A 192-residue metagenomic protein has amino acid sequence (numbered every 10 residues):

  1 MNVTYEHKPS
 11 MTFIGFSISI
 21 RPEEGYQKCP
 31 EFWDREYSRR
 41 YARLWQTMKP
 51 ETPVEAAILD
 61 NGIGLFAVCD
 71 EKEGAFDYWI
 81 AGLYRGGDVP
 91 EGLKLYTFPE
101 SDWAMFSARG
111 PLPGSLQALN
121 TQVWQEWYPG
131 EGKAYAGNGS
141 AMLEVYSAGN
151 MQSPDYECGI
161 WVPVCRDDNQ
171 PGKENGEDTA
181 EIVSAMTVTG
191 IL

Functional and structural regions predicted by a protein language model:
M1-L192: A solvent-exposed interaction/effector surface
